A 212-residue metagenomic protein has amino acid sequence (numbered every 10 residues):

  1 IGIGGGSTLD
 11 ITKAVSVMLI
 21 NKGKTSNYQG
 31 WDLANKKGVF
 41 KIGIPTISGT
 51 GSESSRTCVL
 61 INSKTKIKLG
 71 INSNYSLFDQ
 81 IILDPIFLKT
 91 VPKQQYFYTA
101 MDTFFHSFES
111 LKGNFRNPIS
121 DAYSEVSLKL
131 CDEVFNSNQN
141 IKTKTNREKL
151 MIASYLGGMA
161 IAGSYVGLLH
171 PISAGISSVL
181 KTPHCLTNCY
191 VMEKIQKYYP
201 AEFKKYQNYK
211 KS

Functional and structural regions predicted by a protein language model:
I1-L83: Glycine/threonine-rich beta-strand-loop-alpha-helix active-site module that forms ligand/phosphate-binding
I11-S16, S107-F108, C131-V134, S154-G158 (+3 more regions): Buried hydrophobic packing segments
L19, G23, S48, F108-F115 (+2 more regions): Short, well-ordered alpha-helical segments in soluble proteins
G49, G158-P183, N188: Glycine-rich phosphate/pyrophosphate-binding beta-alpha loops
T57-G163: Carboxylate- and glycine-rich phosphate/diphosphate-binding segment that chelates Mg2+/Mn2+
M101, L128, L169, N188-M192 (+1 more regions): A general structural signal for well-ordered alpha-helical segments in protein cores
I176-S212: Gly/Pro-rich interdomain helix-loop hinge
